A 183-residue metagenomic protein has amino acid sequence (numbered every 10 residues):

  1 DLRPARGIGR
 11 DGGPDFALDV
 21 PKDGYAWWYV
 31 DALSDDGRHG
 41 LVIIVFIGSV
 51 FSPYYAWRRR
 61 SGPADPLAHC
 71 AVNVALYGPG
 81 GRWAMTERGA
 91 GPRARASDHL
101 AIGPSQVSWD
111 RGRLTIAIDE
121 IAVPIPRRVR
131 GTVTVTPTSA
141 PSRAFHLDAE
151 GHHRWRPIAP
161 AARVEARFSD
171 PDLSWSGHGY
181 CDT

Functional and structural regions predicted by a protein language model:
D1-T183: Targeting-peptide/extracellular-domain and disordered-appendage signature
